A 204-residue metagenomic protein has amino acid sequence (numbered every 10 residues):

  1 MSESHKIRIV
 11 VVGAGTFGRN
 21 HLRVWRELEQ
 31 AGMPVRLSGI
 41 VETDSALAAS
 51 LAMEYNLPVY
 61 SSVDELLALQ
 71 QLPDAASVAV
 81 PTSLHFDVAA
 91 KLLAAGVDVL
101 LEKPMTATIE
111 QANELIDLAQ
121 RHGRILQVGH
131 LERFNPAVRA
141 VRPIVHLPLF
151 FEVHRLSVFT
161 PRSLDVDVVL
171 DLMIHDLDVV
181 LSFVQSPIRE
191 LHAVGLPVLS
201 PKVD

Functional and structural regions predicted by a protein language model:
M1-Y55, V180: N-terminal Rossmann-like dinucleotide-binding module
H21, Y55-I116: Beta-loop-alpha module in the N-terminal Rossmann-like domain of NAD(P)-dependent dehydrogenases, especially those
E29-P34, A95, Q120-R124: Short helix-capping segments at alpha-helix termini
V35-G39, P73-A76, I125: Short active-site oxyanion
V99-E102, L126-G129, H192: Short catalytic-loop micro-motif centered on adjacent basic/acidic residues
T106-S163: A contiguous active-site-proximal alpha/beta segment in oxidoreductase catalytic domains
T160-D204: Rossmann-like dinucleotide-binding domain that binds NAD(P)(H)
